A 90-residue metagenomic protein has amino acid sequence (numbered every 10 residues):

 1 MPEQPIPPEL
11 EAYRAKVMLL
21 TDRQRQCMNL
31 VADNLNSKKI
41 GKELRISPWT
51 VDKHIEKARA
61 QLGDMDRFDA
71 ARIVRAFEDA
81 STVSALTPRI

Functional and structural regions predicted by a protein language model:
E3-P7, E11-R14, A60-I90: Basic, Lys/Arg-enriched C-terminal extension of HTH/homeodomain DNA-binding domains
E9, L19-L20: Residue-level marker of regulatory loop/turn positions in helix-turn-helix DNA-binding domains and in histidine
V17-L19, P48-W49: Short helix-capping and inter-helix turn/linker motifs at the boundaries of alpha-helical repeat units
L19, A32-D33, L62: Helix-turn-helix/winged-helix DNA-binding modules
R23-Q24, D52: The N-cap/first-turn positions of alpha helices within or immediately adjacent to helix-turn-helix DNA-binding domains
Q24-V31, A70: Short alpha-helical "packing" element that flanks the helix-turn-helix/winged-helix DNA-binding module
L30-L35, V74: Short helix-to-turn junction characteristic of helix-turn-helix DNA-binding domains, especially the helix
N36-D69: Recognition helix of helix-turn-helix DNA-binding domains
